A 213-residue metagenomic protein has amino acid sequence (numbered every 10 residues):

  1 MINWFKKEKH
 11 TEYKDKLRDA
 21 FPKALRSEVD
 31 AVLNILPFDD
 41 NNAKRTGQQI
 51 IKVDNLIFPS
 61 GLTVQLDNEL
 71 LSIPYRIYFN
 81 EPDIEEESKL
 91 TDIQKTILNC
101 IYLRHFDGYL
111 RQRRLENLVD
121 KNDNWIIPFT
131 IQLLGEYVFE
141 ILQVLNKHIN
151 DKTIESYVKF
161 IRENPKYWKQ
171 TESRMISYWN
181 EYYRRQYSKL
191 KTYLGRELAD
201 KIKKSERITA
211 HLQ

Functional and structural regions predicted by a protein language model:
I2-Q112, T153-I154, F160-Q213: Extended repeat-based scaffolds of very large eukaryotic assembly and lipid-transport proteins
T96-I101, W125-Q132: Alpha-helical solenoid scaffolds in eukaryotic proteins
L103-F106, G135-E140: Short coil turns that connect the paired helices of HEAT/ARM alpha-solenoid repeats
R114-L115, I141-N146: Conserved hydrophobic register position within alpha-solenoid helical repeats
N117-K121, H148, K152: Residue-level signature of the C-terminal ends
N124, I154-E155: Alpha-solenoid helical repeat scaffolds
T130, L134, N146-K147: Helix-rich alpha-solenoid scaffolding regions
